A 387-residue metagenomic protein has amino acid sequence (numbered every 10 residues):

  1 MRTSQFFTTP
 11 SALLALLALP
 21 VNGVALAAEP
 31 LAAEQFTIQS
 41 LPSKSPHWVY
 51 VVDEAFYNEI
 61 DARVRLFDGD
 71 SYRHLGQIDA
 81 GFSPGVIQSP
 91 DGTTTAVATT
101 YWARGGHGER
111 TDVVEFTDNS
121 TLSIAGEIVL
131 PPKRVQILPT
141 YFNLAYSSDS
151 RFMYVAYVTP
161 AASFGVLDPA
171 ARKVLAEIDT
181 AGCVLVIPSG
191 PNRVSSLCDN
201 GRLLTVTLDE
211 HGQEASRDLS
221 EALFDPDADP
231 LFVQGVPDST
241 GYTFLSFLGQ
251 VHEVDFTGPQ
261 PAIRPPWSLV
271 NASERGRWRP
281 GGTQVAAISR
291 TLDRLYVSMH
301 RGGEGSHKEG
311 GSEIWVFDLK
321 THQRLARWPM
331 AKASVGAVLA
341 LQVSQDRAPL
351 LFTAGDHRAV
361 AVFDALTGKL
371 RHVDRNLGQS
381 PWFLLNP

Functional and structural regions predicted by a protein language model:
E29-E34, S71-I78, F82-P84, S123-V135 (+5 more regions): A short beta-strand motif characteristic of beta-propeller blades
A32-S40, A80-D91, V135-A145, T180-P191 (+4 more regions): Repeated scaffold domains used in trafficking and secretory/extracellular systems, primarily beta-propellers
S43-F56, V97-T111, V297-G311: Short, conserved, GDST-rich strand-edge loop motifs in beta-rich repeat architectures
S45-W48, D91-T94, D149-R151, P191-N192 (+3 more regions): Short coil/turn segments that connect the beta-strands within blades of beta-propeller domains
A55-E59, Y101-G106, P160-A161, G201-L203 (+3 more regions): Short glycine/acidic-enriched loop and turn motifs that connect beta-strands
D68-S71, N119-T121, D168-R172, L208-H211 (+3 more regions): Short loop/turn segments that connect beta-strands within beta-propeller blades
T121-S163, A171-L185: Asp-box/WD-like beta-propeller blade repeats and closely related beta-sheet repeat scaffolds
W278-Q323, R327-R347, T353: Loop/turn-rich, solvent-exposed surfaces of beta-rich toroidal or solenoidal domains
